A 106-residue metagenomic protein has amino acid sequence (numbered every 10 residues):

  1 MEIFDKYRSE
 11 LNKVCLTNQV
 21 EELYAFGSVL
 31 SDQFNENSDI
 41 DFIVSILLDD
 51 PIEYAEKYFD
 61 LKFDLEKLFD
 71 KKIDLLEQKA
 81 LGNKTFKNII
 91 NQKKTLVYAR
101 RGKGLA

Functional and structural regions predicted by a protein language model:
M1-Y24, L30-E36, D49-A106: Catalytic core of pol beta-like nucleotidyltransferases
D41-F42: A short, structured beta-strand/loop element
S45-L47: Residue-level recognition of strand-loop junctions within catalytic nucleotide-signaling folds
